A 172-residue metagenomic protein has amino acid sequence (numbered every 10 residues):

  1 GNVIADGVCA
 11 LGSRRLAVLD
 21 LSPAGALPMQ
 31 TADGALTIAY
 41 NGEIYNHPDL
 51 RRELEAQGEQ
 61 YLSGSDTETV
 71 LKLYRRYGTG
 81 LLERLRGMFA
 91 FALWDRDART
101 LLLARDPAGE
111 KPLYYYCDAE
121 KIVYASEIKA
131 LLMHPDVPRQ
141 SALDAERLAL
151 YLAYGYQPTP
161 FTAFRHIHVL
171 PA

Functional and structural regions predicted by a protein language model:
G1-A172: Cysteine-centered catalytic environments shared across enzyme families
